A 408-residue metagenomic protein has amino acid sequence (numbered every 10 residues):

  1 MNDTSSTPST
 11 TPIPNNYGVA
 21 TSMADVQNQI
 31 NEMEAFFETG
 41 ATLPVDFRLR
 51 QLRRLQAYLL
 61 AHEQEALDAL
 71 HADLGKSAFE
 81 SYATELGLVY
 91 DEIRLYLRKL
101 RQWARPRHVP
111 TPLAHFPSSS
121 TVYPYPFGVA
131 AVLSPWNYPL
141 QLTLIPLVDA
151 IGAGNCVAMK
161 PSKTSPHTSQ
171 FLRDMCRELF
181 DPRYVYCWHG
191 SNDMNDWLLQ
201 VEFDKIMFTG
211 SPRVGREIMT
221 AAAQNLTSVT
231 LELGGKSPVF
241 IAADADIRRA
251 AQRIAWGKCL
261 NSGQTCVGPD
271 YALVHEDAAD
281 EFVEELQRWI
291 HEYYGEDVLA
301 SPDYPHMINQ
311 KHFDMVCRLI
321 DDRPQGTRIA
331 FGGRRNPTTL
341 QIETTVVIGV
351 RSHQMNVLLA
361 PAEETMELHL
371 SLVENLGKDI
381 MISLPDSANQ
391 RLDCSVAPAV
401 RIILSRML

Functional and structural regions predicted by a protein language model:
N2-T121: N-terminal Rossmann-like NAD(P)+-binding subdomain of aldehyde/semialdehyde dehydrogenases
T4, P44, N336-L408: Conserved C-terminal structural/oligomerization subdomain of aldehyde/semialdehyde dehydrogenase
P12, Y17-A20, R213-R351: ALDH superfamily catalytic-core signature
I30, T230-L233, N261-C266, D297-L299 (+2 more regions): Short, flexible turn/loop "capping" segments at secondary-structure junctions
F37, A41, Q56-L59, E63 (+9 more regions): Structural signal for hydrophobic packing residues in well-ordered secondary-structure cores of soluble enzyme domains
R48, I93, G154, V185 (+5 more regions): Residue-level signal for inorganic ion chemistry
L113-R249, D280, I402, L408: Rossmann-like NAD(P) dinucleotide-binding subdomain of oxidoreductase/dehydrogenase enzymes
